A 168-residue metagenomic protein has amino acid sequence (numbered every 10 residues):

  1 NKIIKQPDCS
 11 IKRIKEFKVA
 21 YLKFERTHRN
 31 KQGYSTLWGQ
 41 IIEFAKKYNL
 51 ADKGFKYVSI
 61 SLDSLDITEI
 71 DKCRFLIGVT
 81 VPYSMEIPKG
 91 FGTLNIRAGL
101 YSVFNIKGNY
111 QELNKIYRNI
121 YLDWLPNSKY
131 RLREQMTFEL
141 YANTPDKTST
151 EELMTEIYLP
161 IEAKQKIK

Functional and structural regions predicted by a protein language model:
N1-K168: A solvent-exposed interaction/effector surface
